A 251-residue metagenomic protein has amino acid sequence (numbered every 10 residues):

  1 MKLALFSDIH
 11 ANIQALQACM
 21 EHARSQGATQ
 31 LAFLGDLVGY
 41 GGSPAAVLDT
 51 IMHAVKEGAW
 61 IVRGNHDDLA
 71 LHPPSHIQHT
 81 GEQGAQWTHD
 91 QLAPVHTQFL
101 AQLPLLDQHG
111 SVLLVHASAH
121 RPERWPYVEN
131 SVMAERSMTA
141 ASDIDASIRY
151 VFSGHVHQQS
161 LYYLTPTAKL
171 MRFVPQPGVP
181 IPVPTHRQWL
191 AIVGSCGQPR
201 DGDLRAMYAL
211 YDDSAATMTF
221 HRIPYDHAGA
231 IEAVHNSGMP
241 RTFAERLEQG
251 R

Functional and structural regions predicted by a protein language model:
M1-A4, D107-L114, P184-L190: Beta-strand-turn-beta hairpins that frame and shape the catalytic cleft of phosphate-ester-processing enzymes
M1-K56: N-terminal active-site segment of His-dependent metallophosphoesterases
F6-S7, L31-D36, Y40, W60-N65 (+3 more regions): Active-site neighborhood of phospho(di)ester-bond hydrolases with catalytic His/Asp-centered motifs
H10-A15, G39-G41, H66-L71, H120-P122 (+3 more regions): Active-site environment of divalent metal-dependent phosphoester hydrolases
L48-T50, A54-S147: Active-site neighborhood of divalent metal-dependent phosphoester bond hydrolases
L106-Q108, Q159-Y163, M207-Y211: Short beta-strand scaffold segments in enzyme catalytic cores
M133-P180, H186-W189: Anionic-ligand binding region
P166-R251: Acidic, His/Gly-rich catalytic cores of divalent-metal-dependent hydrolytic chemistry
